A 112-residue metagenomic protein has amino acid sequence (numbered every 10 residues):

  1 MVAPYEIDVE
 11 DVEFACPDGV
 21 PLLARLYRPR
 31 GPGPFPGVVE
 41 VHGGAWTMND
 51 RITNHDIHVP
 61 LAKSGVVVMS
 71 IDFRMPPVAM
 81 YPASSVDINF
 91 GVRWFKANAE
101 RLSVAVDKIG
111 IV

Functional and structural regions predicted by a protein language model:
M1-G33: N-terminal cap/lid segment of alpha/beta-hydrolase-fold proteins
A24, P34-G44: Short beta-strand element of the alpha/beta-hydrolase
G33, K96-V112: Gly/Ser-rich "nucleophile elbow"/oxyanion-hole loop immediately N-terminal to the catalytic nucleophile in hydrolases
E40-G43, S70, W94: Structural cue for short, hydrophobic secondary-structure segments
A45, F73-P77: Alpha/beta-hydrolase active-site loop signature
M48-I52, V78-A79: Short N-terminal helix/helix-N-cap motif within the alpha/beta-hydrolase-1
D50-S70: Short amphipathic alpha-helix adjacent to the substrate-entry channel of hydrolases
A79-R101: Alpha/beta-hydrolase active-site loop
